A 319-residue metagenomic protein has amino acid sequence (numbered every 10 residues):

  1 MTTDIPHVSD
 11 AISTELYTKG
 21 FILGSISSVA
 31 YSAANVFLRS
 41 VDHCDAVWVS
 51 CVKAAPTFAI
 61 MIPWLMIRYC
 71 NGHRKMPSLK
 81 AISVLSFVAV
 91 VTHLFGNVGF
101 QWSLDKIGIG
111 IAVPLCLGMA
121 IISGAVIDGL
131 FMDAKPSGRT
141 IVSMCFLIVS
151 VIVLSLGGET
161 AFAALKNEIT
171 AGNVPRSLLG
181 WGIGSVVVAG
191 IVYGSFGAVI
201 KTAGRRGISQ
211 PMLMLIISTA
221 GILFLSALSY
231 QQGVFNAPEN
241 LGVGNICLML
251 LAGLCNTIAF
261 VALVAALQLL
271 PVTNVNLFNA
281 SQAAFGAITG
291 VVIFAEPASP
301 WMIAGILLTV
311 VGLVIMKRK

Functional and structural regions predicted by a protein language model:
T2-V52, V91, F95, F162-R205 (+1 more regions): Glycine-/small-residue-enriched transmembrane alpha-helix faces in small-molecule transporters and effluxers
T3, G138-A171, W301-R318: Hydrophobic transmembrane alpha-helices of multi-pass small-molecule transport proteins
T18-L23, V47-I67, V84-F87, S143-S150 (+2 more regions): Hydrophobic alpha-helical transmembrane segments of multi-pass integral membrane proteins, especially transporters
S32, V90, L94-V98, G118-V126 (+6 more regions): Hydrophobic/small/kink-forming positions within alpha-helical transmembrane segments of polytopic membrane proteins
A33, N71-C116, A252-L270: Specific transmembrane alpha-helical segments of multi-pass solute transporters/efflux pumps, especially DMT/EamA
V36-A46, H73-R74, W102-D105, G158-S177 (+3 more regions): Membrane-interface helix termini and inter-helical loops of multi-pass transporters
V52, I109-M119, T202-A220, N256-V292: Helix-helix packing/entry segments at the starts of transmembrane helices
A120-C145, I152, A284-I303: C-terminal transmembrane-helix exit sites in multi-pass transporters
